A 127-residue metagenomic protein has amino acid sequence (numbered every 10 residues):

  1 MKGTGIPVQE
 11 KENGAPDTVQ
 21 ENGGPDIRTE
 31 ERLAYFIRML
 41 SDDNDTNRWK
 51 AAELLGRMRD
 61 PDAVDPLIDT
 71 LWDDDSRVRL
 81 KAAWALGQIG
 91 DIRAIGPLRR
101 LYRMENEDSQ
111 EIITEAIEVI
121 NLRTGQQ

Functional and structural regions predicted by a protein language model:
G3-I6, D26-M39, D60-W72, D91-R103 (+1 more regions): Amphipathic alpha-helical scaffolding segments comprising HEAT/armadillo-like alpha-solenoid repeats
T4, K11-N13, N22: Asparagine/serine/threonine-enriched low-complexity, disordered tracts, especially those forming N-linked glycosylation
V8-P16, S41: HEAT-repeat alpha-solenoid elements in large eukaryotic scaffold proteins
V19-D26, E31, Y35-M58: Alpha-helical segment of the N-proximal tetratricopeptide repeat
D43-N44, D74-D75, E105-N106: Short inter-helical turns and helix N-cap capping residues of alpha-solenoid HEAT/ARM repeat scaffolds
A51, A82, I113-I117: Conserved hydrophobic register position within alpha-solenoid helical repeats
